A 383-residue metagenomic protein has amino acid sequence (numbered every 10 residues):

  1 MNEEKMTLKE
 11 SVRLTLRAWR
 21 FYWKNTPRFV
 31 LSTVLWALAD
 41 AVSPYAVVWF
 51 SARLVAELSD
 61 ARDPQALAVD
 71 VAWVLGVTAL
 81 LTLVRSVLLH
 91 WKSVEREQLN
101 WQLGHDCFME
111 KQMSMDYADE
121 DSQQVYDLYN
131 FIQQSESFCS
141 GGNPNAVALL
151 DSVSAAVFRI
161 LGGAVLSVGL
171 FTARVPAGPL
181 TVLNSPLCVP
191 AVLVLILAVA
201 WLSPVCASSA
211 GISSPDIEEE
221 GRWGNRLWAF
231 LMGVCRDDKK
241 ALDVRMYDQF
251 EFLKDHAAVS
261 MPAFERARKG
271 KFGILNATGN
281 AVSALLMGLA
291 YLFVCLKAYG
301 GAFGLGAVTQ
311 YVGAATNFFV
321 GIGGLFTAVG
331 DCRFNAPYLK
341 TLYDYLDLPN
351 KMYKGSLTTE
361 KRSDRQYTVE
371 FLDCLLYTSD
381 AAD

Functional and structural regions predicted by a protein language model:
M1-L16, Q98-V147, G224-R266, A336-P349 (+1 more regions): Extended non-transmembrane interhelical loops and adjacent amphipathic helices of multipass membrane proteins
M1-P44, A61-D70, K92, V125-I160 (+3 more regions): Membrane-integrated ABC transporters
V30-V87, A156-G211, L296, G301-L305: Transmembrane helix-loop-helix hairpins at lipid-water interfaces of multipass membrane proteins, especially the type-1
V47-L54, F108, A210, L227 (+3 more regions): Hydrophobic/aromatic residues in alpha-helical transmembrane segments
V87-L99, V205-E220, F326-N335: Juxtamembrane/interface segments at transmembrane-helix termini
P215, A290, T309-L348: Cytosolic ends of transmembrane helices, especially the final helix of ABC transmembrane type-1 domains
D373-L375: Conserved A-loop
Y377-D383: Conserved small/polar residues in nucleotide/adenosyl-binding loops
